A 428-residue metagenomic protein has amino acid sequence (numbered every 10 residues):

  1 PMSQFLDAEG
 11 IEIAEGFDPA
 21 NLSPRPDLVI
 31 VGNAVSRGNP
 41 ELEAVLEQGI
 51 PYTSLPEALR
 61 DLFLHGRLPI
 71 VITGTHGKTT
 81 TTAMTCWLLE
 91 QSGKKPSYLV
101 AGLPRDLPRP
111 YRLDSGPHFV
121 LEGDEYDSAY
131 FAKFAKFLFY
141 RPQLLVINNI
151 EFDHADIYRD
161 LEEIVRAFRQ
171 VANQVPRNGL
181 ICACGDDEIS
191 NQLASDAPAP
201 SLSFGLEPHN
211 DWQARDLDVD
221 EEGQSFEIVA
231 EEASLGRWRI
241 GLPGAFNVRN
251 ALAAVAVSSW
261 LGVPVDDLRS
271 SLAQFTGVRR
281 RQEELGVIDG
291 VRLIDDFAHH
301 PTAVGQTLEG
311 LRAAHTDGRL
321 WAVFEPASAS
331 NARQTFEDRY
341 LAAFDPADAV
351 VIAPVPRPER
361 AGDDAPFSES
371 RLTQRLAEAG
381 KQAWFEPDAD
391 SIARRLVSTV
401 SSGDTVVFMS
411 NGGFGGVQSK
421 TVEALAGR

Functional and structural regions predicted by a protein language model:
P1, A8-I13, R25-V29, R169 (+6 more regions): ATP-dependent carboxylate-amine ligase
P1, D18, E57-A58, I150 (+3 more regions): Short, ordered loop/turn segments at secondary-structure junctions
P1-Q4, N21-L22, S36-G38, D106-L107 (+5 more regions): Short, charged/polar "capping" segments at the starts of alpha-helices and the immediately preceding loops
Q4, A20-P26, N33-A183, N191-A199 (+2 more regions): Phosphate-binding loop of NTP-binding sites
E15-F17, S54-P56, V100-A101, A183-G185 (+3 more regions): Short loop/edge segments at beta-strand edges and connector loops that shape dinucleotide/nucleotide cofactor-binding
A34-S36, G77, E125-S128, E151-D153 (+5 more regions): Short glycine-rich anion-binding loops that position phosphate/pyrophosphate groups of nucleotides and phosphorylated
Q224-F226: Short aromatic-glycine-enriched beta-strand elements
